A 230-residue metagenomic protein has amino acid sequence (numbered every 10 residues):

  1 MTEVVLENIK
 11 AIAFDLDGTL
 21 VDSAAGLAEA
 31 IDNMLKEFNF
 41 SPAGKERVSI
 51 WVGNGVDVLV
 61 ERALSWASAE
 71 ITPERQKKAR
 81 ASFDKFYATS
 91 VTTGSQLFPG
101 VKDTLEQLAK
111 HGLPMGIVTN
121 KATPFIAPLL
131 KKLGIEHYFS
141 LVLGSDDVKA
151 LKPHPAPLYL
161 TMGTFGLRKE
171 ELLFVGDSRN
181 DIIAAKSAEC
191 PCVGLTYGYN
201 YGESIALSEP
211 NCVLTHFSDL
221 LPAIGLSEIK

Functional and structural regions predicted by a protein language model:
M1-I12, A109, T123, A127-K230: Asp-based, Mg2+/Mn2+-dependent phosphohydrolase catalytic module
T2-I50, V56-D57: Active-site neighborhood of HAD-like aspartate-dependent phosphohydrolases
I31, V101-K131: Substrate-recognition element of Asp-dependent hydrolases with the DxDx(T/V) motif
M34-L35, G55-I71, L129, T161-M162: Helix-loop "lid/cap" segments that line or gate small-molecule binding pockets
K36-S41, S68-I71, K110-H111, G134-Y138 (+1 more regions): Short helix-capping segments at alpha-helix termini
F38, A63-E106, H111: Metal-dependent phosphoesterase signature
G55, Q96-G100, K121, P153 (+1 more regions): Short beta->alpha linker loops
